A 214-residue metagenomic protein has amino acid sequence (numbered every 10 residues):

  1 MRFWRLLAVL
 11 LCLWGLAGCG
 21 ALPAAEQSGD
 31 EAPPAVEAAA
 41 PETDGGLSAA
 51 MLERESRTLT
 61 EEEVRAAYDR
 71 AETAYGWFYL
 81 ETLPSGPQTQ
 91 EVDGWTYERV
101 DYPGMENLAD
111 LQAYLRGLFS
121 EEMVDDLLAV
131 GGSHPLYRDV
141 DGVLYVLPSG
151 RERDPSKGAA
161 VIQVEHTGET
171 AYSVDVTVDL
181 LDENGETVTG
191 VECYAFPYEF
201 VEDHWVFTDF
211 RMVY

Functional and structural regions predicted by a protein language model:
M1-L6: Positively charged n-region of N-terminal signal peptides that target proteins for export
G15-G18: C-terminal motif of bacterial Sec signal peptides marking the signal peptidase cleavage site
G20-P23: Bacterial signal peptide processing site
Q27-L47: Post-signal peptide N-terminal segment of mature Sec-exported envelope proteins
L52-Y145: Core segments of small alpha/beta cavity-forming domains
H134-L181: Surface-exposed, charged secondary-structure patches
D179-V191: Short, cysteine-centered beta-strand-loop-beta hairpins and adjacent loop/turn segments enriched in charged/polar
T189-Y214: Short beta-strand edge/turn micro-motifs at domain boundaries
